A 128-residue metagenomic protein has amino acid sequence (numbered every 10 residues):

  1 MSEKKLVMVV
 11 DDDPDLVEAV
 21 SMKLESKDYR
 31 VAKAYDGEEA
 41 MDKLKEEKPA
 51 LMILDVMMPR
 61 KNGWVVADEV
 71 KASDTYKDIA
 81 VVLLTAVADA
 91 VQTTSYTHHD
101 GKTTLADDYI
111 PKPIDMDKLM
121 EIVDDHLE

Functional and structural regions predicted by a protein language model:
E18-S26: Charged docking surfaces used in two-component/phosphorelay signaling
D28-Y35, K43: Short hydrophobic/Thr-rich beta-strand motif most characteristic of the beta2 strand and flanking loop of CheY-like
Y35-E39, A50, N62-D68: Acidic catalytic/metal-coordinating carboxylates
D42, W64-K77: Short amphipathic alpha-helix used as the core "switch/output" element in two-component signaling
E47-I53: Active-site beta3 strand of CheY-like receiver
D55, T85: Active-site residues of response regulator receiver
M58: Receiver (REC) domain active-site loop signature in two-component systems and cognate sites in sensor histidine kinases
V65, A88-I110, D117, E121: Alpha4 helix (beta4-alpha4-beta5 surface) of REC/receiver domains from two-component response regulators
